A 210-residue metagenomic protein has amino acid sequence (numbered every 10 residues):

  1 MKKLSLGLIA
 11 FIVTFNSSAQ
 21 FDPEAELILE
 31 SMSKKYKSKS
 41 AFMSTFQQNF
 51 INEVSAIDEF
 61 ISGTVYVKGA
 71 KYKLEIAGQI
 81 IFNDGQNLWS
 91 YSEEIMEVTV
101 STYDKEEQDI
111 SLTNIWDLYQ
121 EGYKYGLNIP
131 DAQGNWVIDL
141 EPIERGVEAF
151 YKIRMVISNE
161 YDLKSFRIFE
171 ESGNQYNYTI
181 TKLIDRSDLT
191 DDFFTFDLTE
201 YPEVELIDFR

Functional and structural regions predicted by a protein language model:
M1-L4: Positively charged n-region of N-terminal signal peptides that target proteins for export
T14-N16: N-terminal signal peptide c-region/cleavage motif recognized by signal peptidases
S18-I57, A70-K71, E200, E205-R210: N-terminal leader/targeting segments and the immediate start of mature chains
Q48, S92, R167-E170: Beta-turn initiation residues at beta-strand->coil junctions
S62-D109, Y176: An acidic-aromatic
T99, Y123-G126, P130-P202, I207-D208: Gly/Pro-enriched, hydrophobic low-complexity segments that function as extracytoplasmic propeptides/linkers
Y103-G134: Flexible, surface-exposed loop/linker segments and immediately adjacent secondary-structure boundaries
